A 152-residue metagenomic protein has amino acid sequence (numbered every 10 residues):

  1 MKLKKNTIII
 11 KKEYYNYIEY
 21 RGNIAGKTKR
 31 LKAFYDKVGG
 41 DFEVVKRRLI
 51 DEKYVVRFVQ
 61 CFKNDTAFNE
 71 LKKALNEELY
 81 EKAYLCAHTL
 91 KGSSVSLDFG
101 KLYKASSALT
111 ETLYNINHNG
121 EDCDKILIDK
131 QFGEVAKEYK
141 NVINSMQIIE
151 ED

Functional and structural regions predicted by a protein language model:
M1-L85, T89-D152: Two-component system phosphorelay core
